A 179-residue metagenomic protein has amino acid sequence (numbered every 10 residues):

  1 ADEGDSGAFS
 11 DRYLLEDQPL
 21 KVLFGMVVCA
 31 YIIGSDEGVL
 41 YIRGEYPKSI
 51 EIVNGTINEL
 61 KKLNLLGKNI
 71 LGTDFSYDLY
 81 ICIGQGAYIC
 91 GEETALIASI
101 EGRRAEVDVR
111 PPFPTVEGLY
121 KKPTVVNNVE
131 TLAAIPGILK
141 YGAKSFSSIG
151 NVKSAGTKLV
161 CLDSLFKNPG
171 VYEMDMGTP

Functional and structural regions predicted by a protein language model:
A1-D5, Y31-S35, L165: Short connector loops/turns at beta-strand edges and beta->alpha or beta->beta junctions
A1-P19: Glycine-rich phosphate/pyrophosphate-binding loop regions near the starts of catalytic domains
A8, F24-V27, E37: Peripheral, non-cofactor segments flanking catalytic/redox cores
E16, P47-K48: Metallocofactor- and cofactor-centric catalytic cores in central/energy metabolism, strongly enriched
Q18-I32: Histidine-anchored nucleotide/phosphate-binding helix
E37-G44: Short internal beta-strands
I50-M176: Hydrophobic alpha-helical positions that pack around
P179: Residue-level recognition of oxygen-bearing side chains
